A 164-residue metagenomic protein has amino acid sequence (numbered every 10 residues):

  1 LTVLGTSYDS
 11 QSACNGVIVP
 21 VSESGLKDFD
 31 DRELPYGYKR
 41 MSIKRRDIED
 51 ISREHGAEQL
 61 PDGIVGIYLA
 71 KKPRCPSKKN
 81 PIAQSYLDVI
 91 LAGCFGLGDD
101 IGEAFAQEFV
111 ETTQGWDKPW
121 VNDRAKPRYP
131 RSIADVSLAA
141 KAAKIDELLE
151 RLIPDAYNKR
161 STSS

Functional and structural regions predicted by a protein language model:
L1-S164: A glycine-rich, hydrophobic/aromatic-adjacent loop/helix-cap motif
